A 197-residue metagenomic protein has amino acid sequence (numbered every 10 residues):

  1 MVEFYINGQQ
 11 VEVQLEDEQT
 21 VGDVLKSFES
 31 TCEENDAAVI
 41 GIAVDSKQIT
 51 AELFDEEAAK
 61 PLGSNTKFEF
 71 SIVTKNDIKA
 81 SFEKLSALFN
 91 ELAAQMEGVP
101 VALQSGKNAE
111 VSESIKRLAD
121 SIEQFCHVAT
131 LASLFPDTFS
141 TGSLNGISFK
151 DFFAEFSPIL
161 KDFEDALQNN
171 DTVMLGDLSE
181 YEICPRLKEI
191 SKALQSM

Functional and structural regions predicted by a protein language model:
M1-F4: Intrinsically disordered, low-complexity acidic/proline-rich regions of large eukaryotic scaffold proteins
I6-G22, K79-F82: Short, contiguous acidic and Ser/Thr-rich linear segments
D17-E33: Short amphipathic, charge-patterned alpha-helical segments
E33-S140: Long amphipathic alpha-helical segments with strong coiled-coil/leucine-zipper propensity
I78, V111, G142-N145, F149 (+1 more regions): Amphipathic alpha-helical coiled-coil segments and their boundaries
S112-R117, K150, M174-Y181: Short, charged, amphipathic alpha-helical segments
S133-A154: Intrinsic, low-complexity N-terminal interaction/targeting segments
A154-M197: Alpha-helical oligomerization segments
